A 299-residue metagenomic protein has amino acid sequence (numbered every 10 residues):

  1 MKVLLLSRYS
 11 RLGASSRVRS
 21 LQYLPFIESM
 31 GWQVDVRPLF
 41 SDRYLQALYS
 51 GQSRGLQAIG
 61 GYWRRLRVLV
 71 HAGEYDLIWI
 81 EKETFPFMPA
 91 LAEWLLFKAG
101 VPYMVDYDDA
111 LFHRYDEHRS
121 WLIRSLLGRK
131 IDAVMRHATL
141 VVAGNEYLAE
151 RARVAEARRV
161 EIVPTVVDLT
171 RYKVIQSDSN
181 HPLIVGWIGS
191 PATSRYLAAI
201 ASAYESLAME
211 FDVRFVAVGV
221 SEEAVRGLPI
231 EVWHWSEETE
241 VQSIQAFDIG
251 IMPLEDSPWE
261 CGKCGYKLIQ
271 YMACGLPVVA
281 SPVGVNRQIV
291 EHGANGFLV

Functional and structural regions predicted by a protein language model:
L5-Y75, S221: N-terminal strand-loop element at the rim of the active site of nucleotide-sugar-dependent glycosyltransferases
R11-F26, V36, D168-Y172, D178-Q245: Conserved catalytic-core segment of nucleotide-activated headgroup transferases in glycan assembly
W63-G73, F87-M88, A92-D106, L111-F112 (+1 more regions): Membrane-proximal helix-turn-helix segments that form the acceptor-binding/catalytic region of lipid-linked
I78, V141, I249-G250, P277-V278: Hydrophobic acceptor-binding patch used for acceptor engagement in glycosyltransferases
E81-P86: Short His-centered aromatic/hydrophobic patch
Y147, V166: Carbohydrate-associated surface elements
R195, E231, E238-A273, A280-Q288: Nucleotide-sugar-dependent
H292-G293, F297-V299: Conserved acidic donor-binding segment of nucleotide-sugar-dependent glycosyltransferases
